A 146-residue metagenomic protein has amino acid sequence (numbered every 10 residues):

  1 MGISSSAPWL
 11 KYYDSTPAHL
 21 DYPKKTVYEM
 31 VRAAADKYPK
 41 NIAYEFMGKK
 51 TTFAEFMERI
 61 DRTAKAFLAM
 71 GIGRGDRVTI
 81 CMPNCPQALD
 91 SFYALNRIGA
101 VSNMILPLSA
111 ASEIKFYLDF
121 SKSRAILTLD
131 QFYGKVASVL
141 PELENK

Functional and structural regions predicted by a protein language model:
M1-K24: Flexible, non-catalytic linker and terminal segments flanking ANL/adenylate-forming cores
S5, A35-K40: A short, compositionally biased
L10, P86, N103-I105: Generic secondary-structure boundary/loop-capping signal
P17, A43, K49, A100 (+1 more regions): A broad detector of the eukaryotic-type serine/threonine protein kinase catalytic domain
D21-P23, M30-R32, K40-C85, L89-Y93 (+1 more regions): Conserved AMP-binding/adenylate-forming core of the ANL superfamily
V27, E45, I126-T128: Conserved, well-structured beta-alpha core segment at the onset of a catalytic domain
M70, R97-K146: Structural core segment of the AMP-binding/adenylate-forming
